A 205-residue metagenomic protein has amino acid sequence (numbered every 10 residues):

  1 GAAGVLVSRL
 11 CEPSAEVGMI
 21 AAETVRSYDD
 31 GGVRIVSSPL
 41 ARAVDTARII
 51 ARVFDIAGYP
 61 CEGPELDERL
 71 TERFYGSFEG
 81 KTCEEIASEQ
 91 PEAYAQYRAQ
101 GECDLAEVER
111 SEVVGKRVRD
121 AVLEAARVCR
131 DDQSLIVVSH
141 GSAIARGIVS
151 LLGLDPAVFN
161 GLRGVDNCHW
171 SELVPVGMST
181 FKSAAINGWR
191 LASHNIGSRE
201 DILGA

Functional and structural regions predicted by a protein language model:
G1-Y59: Active-site-proximal alpha-helix that buttresses catalytic centers in soluble enzyme cores
G4, S8-R9, R52-D120, L203-A205: Phosphate-handling substructures
L10-V17, R110-V118, C129, V165: Soluble or luminal CAZymes and related metallo-dependent hydrolases
M19-R26, A51, G115, R119-R127 (+1 more regions): Generic structural signal for well-ordered alpha-helical scaffold segments
D30-P39, G63-L66, S134-V138: Short glycine-rich phosphate-binding loop at a beta-alpha junction
D45-R48, R146-S150: A short acidic (Asp/Glu
I56, R73-E85, R127, D131-Q133 (+1 more regions): Acidic, low-complexity terminal tails and accessory targeting/binding regions of phosphate-metabolizing enzymes
G141-A145: GST superfamily/GST-like fold recognition
